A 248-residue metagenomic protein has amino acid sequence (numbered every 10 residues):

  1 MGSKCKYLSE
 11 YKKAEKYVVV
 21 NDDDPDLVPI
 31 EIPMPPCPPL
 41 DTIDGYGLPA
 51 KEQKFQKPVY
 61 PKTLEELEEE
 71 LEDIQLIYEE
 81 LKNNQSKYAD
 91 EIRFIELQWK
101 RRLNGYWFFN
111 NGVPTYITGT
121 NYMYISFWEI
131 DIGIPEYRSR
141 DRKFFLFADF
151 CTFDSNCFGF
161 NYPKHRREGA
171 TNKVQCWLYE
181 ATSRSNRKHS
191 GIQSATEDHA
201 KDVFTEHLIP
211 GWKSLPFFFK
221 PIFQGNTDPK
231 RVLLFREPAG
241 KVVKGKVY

Functional and structural regions predicted by a protein language model:
G2-Y248: Phosphate/NTP-binding elements of NTP-utilizing enzymes
